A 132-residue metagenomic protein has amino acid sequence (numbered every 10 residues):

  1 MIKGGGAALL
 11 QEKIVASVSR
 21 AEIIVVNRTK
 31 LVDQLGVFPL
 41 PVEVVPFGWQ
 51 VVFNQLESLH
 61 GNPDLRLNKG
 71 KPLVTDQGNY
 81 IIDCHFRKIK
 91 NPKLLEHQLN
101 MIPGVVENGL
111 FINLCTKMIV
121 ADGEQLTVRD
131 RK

Functional and structural regions predicted by a protein language model:
M1-K132: Conserved phosphate- and dinucleotide-binding cores of soluble alpha/beta proteins, encompassing both enzyme active
